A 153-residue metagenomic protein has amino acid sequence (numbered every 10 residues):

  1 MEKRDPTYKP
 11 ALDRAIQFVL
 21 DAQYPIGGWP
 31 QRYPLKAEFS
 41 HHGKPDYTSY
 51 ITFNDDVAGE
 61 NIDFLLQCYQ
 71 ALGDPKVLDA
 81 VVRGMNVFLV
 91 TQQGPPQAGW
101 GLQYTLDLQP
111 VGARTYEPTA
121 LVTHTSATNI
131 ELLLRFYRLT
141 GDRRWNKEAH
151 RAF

Functional and structural regions predicted by a protein language model:
M1-P6, E60-D74, T128-D142: Well-ordered alpha-helical scaffold segments within catalytic/enzyme domains
T7, P25-I26, P75, G94-P95 (+1 more regions): Alpha-solenoid repeat scaffolds
T7, T52-E60, K76, A120-T128: Aromatic- and histidine-enriched alpha-helix N-cap/loop-to-helix transition segments that scaffold the rims
Y8, Q17-Q23, W29-Q31, D46 (+2 more regions): Interaction-mediating elements
A11-G28, A80-Q97, E148-F153: Long, well-ordered core segments of solenoidal/helical folds
F18-D21, P34-L35, Q67, V87-V90 (+1 more regions): Positions within ordered alpha-helical repeat solenoids
Q31-T52, A98-L121: Carbohydrate-binding/catalytic loop surfaces
G112-Y116, V122-W145, A152: Long, repeat-rich segments with strong aromatic
